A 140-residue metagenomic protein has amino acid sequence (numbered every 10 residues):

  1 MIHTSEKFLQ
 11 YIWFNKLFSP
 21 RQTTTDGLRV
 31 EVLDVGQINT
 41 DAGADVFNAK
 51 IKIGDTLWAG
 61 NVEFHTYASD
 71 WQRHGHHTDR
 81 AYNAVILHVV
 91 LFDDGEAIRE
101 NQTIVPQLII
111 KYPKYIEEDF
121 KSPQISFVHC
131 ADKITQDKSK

Functional and structural regions predicted by a protein language model:
M1-F8: Low-complexity, highly charged intrinsically disordered N-terminal segments that act as targeting/localization
E6, D26, E31, E63 (+3 more regions): Glutamate identity and glutamate-enriched acidic tracts
Q10-S69, H76, Y82: N-terminal ordered "arm"
L57-W58, E63, S69-N101, V105-P106 (+1 more regions): N-terminal accessory interaction module
V89-K140: Internal, well-ordered alpha/beta segment that forms a basic, Gly-enriched binding/recognition surface
